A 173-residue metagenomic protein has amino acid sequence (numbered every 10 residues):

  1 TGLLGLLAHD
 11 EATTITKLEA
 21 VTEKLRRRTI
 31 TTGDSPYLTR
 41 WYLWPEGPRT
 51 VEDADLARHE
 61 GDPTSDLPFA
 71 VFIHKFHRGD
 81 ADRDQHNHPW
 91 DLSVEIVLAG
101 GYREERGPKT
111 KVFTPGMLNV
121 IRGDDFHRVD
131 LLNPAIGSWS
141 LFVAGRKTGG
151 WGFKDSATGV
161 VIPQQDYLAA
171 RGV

Functional and structural regions predicted by a protein language model:
T1-A70, G107: A short, N-terminal "cap"/entry segment at the start of jelly-roll beta-barrel domains of the cupin/DSBH fold
E52-D55, E60-P63, D82-P89, R106-G107 (+2 more regions): Short histidine-centered beta-strand/loop micro-motifs that create catalytic or ligand/metal-coordination sites
P68-H74, L98-Y102: Active-site-proximal segments of catalytic enzyme domains that coordinate small-molecule cofactors or metal ions
A70-P89, G123-D124: Conserved short histidine dyad/triad with adjacent acidic residue
H88-R103: Short, conserved beta-strand element in jelly-roll/cupin
R106-R128: Short acidic-glycine-tyrosine-enriched beta hairpin
V120, A135-G152: A short hydrophobic beta-strand segment most commonly corresponding to one strand of the jelly-roll/cupin
V143, G150-V173: Active-site or metal-binding loop neighborhoods of secreted/extracellular toxin and effector enzymes
